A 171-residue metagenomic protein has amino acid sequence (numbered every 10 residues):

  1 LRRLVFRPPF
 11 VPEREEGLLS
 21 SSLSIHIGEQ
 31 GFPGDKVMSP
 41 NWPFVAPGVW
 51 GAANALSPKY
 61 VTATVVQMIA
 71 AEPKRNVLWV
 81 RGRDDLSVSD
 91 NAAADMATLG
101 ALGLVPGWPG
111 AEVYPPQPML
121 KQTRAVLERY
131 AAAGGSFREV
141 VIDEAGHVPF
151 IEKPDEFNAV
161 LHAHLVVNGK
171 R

Functional and structural regions predicted by a protein language model:
L1-Q122: Alpha/beta-hydrolase
A63-T64, M68, A94-R171: Catalytic active-site module of serine/aspartate enzymes centered on a nucleophile-bearing elbow/loop
